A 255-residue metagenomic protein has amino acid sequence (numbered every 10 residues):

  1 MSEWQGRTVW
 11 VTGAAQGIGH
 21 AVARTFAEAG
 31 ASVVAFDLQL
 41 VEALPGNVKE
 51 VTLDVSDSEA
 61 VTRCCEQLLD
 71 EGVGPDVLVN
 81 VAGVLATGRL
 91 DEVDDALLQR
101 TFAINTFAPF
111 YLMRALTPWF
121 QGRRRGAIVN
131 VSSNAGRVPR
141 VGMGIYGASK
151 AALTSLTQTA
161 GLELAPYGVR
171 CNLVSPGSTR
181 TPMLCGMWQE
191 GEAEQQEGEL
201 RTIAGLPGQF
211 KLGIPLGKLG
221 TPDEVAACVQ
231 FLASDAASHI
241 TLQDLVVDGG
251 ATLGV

Functional and structural regions predicted by a protein language model:
R89-L90, L97-Q99, F210: Substrate-binding pocket helix/loop in short-chain dehydrogenase/reductase
V93, P139-G147, T159, M187: Active-site loop-to-helix junction immediately N-terminal to the catalytic Tyr of the SDR YXXXK motif in Rossmann-fold
M113, S149, T157: Active-site helix of classical SDR
P118, L162-E163, S238: Alpha-helical segment proximal to the catalytic Tyr-Lys
S133: Residue(s) in the substrate-gating loop at a strand-loop-helix junction that position the organic substrate next
V138, V229-Q230, T241-V255: Short C-terminal tail/terminal secondary-structure segment of NAD(P)H-dependent dehydrogenase/reductase domains
A165, R170, I240-L242: Short, small/polar-rich loop/turn modules that mediate ligand/substrate recognition or access, typified
